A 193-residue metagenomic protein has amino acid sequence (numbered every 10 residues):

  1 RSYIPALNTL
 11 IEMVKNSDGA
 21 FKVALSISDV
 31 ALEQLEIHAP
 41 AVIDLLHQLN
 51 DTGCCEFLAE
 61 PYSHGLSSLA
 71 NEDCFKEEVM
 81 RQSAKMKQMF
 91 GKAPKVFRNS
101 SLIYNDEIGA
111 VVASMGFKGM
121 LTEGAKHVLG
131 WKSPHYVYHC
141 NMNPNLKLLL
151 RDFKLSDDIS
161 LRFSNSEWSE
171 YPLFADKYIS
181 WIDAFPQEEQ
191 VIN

Functional and structural regions predicted by a protein language model:
R1-V96, L102-D157, S164, W168-E189: Catalytic alpha-helical scaffold of carbohydrate-active enzymes acting on polysaccharides/glycoconjugates
V191-N193: Short acidic, glycine-rich surface-loop motifs adjacent to enzyme active sites
